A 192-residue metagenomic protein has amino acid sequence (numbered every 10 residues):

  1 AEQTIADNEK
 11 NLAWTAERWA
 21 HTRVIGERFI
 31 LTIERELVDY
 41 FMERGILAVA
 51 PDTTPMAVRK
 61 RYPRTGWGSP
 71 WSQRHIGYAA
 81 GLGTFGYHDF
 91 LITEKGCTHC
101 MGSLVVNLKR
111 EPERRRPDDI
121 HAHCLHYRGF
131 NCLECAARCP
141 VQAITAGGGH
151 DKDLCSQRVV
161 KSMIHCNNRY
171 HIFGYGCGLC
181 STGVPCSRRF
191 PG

Functional and structural regions predicted by a protein language model:
A1-R23: Non-catalytic, usually N-terminal nucleic-acid engagement modules in DNA/RNA processing proteins
T15-G192: Catalytic cores of enzyme domains
